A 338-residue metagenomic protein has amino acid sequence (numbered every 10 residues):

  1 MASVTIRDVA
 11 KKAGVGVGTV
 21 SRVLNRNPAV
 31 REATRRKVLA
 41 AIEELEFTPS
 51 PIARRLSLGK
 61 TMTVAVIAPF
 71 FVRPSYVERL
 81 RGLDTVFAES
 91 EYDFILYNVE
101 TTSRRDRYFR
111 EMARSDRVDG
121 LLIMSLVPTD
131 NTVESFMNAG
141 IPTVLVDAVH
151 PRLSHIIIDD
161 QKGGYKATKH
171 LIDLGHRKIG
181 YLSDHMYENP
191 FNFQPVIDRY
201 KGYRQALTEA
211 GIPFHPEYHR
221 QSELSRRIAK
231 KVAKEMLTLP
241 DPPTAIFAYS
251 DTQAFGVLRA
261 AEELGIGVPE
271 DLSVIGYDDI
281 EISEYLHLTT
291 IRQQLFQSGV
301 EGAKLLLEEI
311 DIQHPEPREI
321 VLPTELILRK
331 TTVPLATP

Functional and structural regions predicted by a protein language model:
M1, T5, P51, G59-K169 (+2 more regions): Alpha-helical recognition/docking segments in bacterial nutrient-uptake and carbohydrate-utilization systems
M1-M62, S75, L207, V333: N-terminal helix-turn-helix DNA-binding module of bacterial transcription factors
V17-T19, L56-V72, K178-E188: Short beta-strand segments enriched in small/hydrophobic residues
P69-E78, L96-R105, I156-K166, L182-V232 (+4 more regions): Hinge/beta->alpha junction and helix N-cap segments in small-molecule ligand-binding domains
E89-S90, L207-F214, L239-D241, E263-V268: Short helix-capping segments at alpha-helix termini
R117-M124, G180-S183, H219, P240-S250 (+1 more regions): Periplasmic-binding protein-like
V232-P338: Flexible loop/turn connectors
